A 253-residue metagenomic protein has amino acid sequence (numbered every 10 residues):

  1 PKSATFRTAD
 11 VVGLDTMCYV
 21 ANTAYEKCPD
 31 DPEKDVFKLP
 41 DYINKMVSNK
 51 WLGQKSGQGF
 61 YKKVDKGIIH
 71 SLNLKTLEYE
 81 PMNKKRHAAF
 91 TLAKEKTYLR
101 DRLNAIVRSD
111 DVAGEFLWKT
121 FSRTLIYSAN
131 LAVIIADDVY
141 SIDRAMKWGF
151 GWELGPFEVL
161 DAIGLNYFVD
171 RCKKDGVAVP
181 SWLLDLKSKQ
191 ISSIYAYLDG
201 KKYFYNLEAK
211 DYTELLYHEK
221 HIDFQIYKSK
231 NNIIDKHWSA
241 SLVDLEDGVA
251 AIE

Functional and structural regions predicted by a protein language model:
P1-E253: N-terminal glycine-rich phosphate-binding loop for ADP-containing cofactors
